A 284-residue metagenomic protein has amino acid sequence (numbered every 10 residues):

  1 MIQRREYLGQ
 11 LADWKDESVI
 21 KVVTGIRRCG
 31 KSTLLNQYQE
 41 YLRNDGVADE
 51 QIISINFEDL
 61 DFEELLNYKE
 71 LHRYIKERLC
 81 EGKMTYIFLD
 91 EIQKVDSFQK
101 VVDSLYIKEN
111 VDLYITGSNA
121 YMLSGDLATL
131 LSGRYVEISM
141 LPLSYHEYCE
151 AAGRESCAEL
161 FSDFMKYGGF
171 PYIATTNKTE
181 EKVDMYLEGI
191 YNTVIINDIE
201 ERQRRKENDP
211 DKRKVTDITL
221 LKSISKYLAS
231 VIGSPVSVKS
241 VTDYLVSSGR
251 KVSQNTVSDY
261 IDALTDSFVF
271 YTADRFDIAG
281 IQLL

Functional and structural regions predicted by a protein language model:
I2-D16: Pre-Walker A adenine-sensing motif
V23: Hydrophobic anchor at the beta1->P-loop junction of P-loop NTPases
K31-S32: Conserved lysine of the Walker
I53-T85: Short glycine-rich substrate-engagement loop in P-loop NTPases that contacts/grips substrate
C80-F98: Conserved P-loop NTPase "ATPase switch" module shared by AAA+ and STAND
F88, D112-S118, S139: Structural recognition of the conserved hydrophobic beta-strand(s) that form the central parallel beta-sheet of P-loop
S104, Y121-E137, A151-G153: Short regulatory helix/loop adjacent to the ATP-binding pocket of P-loop NTPases
Y186-L284: Accessory nucleic acid-recognition modules appended to NTPase machines
